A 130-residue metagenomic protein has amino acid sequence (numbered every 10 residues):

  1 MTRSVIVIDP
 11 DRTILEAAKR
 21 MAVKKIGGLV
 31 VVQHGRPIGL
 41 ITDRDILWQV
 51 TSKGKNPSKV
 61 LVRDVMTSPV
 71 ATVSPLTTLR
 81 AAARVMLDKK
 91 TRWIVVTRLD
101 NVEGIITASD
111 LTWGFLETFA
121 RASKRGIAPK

Functional and structural regions predicted by a protein language model:
M1-V5, K59-V70: Bateman (tandem CBS) regulatory domains
V7-K25, V32, T72-K90, T97 (+2 more regions): The conserved cystathionine-beta-synthase
T13, D45-I46, L61-D64, T78 (+1 more regions): Histidine- and aromatic-rich ligand-binding microenvironments
M21-K24, L29-D45, M86, I94-S109: A glycine-centered beta-loop-beta connector
V50: Flexible, gly/ser-rich surface segments that form the specificity/activation loops bordering the active-site cleft
K53-V60, F119-A120: Short, charge-rich, low-complexity interaction segments located in flexible loops at or near secondary-structure
T97, V102-K130: Cytosolic regulatory modules rich in charged/polar residues
